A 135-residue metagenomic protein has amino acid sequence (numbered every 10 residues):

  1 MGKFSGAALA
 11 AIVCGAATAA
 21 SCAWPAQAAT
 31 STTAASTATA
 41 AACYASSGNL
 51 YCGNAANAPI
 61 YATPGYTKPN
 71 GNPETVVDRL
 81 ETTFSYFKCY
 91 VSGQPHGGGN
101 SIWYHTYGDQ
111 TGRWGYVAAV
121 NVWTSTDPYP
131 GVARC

Functional and structural regions predicted by a protein language model:
M1-Y51: N-terminal prepro-regions of secreted/extracellular proteins
A34-G48, Y104-C135: Boundary regions of SH3-family modules and the immediately adjacent low-complexity/disordered segments in eukaryotic
S47, Y51-A56, V76, S85-S92: A structural signal for short, hydrophobic beta-strand segments that form beta-sheets in beta-rich/all-beta domains
G53, Y61-T63, E81, Y107: A structural detector for beta-sheet-dominated domains
N57-N70: Short, structured beta-strand/loop micro-motifs enriched in basic residues and often containing a Trp
T67-E81: SH3/SH3-like (including bacterial SH3b) beta-barrel domains that bind proline-rich motifs or cell-wall ligands
D78-T124: SH3/SH3-like beta-barrel superfamily modules
